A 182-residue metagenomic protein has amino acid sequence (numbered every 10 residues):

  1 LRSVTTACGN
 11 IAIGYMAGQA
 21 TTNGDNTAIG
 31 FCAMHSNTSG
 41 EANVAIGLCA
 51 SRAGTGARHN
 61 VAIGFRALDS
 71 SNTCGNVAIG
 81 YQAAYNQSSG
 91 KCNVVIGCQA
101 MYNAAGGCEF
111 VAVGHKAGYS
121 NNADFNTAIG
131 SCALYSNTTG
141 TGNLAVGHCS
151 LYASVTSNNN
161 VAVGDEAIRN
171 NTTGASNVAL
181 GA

Functional and structural regions predicted by a protein language model:
L1-A182: Glycine- and small/polar-enriched repetitive beta-structure motifs of secreted/surface proteins
